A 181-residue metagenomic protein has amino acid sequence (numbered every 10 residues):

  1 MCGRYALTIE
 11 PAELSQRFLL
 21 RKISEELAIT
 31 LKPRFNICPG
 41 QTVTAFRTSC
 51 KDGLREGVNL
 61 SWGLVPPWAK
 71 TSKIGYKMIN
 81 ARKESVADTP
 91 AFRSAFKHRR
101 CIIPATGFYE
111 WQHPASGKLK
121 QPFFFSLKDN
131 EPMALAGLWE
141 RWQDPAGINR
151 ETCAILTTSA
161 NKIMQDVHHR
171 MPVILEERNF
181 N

Functional and structural regions predicted by a protein language model:
M1-N181: Short linear sequence motif anchored by a di-proline
